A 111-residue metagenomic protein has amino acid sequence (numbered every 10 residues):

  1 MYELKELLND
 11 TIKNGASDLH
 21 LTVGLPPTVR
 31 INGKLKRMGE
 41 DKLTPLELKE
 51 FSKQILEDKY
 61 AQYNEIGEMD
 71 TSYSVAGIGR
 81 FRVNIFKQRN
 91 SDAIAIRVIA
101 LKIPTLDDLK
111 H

Functional and structural regions predicted by a protein language model:
M1-H111: N-terminal "pre-motor" subdomain/linker immediately upstream of P-loop NTPase catalytic cores
